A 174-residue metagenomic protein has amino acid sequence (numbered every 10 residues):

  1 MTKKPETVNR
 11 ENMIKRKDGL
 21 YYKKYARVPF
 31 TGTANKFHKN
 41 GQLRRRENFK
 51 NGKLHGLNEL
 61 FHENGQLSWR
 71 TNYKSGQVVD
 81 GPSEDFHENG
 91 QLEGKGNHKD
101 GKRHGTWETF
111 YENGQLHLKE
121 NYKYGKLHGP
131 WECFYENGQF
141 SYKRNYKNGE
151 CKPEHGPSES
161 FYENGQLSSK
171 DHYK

Functional and structural regions predicted by a protein language model:
M1-K174: Glycine/tyrosine- and acidic-biased, solvent-exposed loop/turn segments at the edges of beta-strands
